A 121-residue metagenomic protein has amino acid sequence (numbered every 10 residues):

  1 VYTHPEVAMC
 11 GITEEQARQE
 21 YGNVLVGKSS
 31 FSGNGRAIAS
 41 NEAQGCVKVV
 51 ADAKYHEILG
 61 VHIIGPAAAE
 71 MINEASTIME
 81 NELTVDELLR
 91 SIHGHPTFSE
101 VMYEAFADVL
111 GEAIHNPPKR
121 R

Functional and structural regions predicted by a protein language model:
T3-T13, R18-R121: Flexible, glycine-rich terminal cap/loop adjacent to redox cofactors in electron-transfer oxidoreductases
